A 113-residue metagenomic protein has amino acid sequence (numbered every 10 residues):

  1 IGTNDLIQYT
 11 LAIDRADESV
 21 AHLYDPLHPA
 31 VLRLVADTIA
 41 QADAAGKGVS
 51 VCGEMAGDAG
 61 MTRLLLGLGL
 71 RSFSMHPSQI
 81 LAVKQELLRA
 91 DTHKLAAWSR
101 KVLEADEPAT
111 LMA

Functional and structural regions predicted by a protein language model:
I1-A113: Non-catalytic helical/linker scaffolds that mediate oligomerization, partner binding, and domain coupling around large
